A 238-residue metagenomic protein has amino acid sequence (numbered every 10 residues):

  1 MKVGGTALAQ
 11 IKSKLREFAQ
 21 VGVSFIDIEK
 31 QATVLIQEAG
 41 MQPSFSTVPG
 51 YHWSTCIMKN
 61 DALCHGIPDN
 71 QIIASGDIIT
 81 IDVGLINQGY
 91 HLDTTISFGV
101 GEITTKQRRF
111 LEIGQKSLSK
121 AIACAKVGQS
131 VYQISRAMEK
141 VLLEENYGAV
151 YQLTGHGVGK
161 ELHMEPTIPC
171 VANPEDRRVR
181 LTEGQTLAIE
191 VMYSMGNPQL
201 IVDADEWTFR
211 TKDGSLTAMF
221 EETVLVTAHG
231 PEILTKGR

Functional and structural regions predicted by a protein language model:
M1-R238: Active-site neighborhoods and metal-handling regions in enzymes and metal-associated proteins
